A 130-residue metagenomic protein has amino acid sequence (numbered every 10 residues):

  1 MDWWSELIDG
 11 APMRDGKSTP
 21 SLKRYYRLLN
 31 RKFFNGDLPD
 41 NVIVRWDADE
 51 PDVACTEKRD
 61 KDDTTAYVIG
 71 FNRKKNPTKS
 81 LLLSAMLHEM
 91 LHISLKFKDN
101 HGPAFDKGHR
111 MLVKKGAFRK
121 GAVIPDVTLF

Functional and structural regions predicted by a protein language model:
M1-S84, I93-F130: Active-site-proximal or metal-binding-adjacent scaffold patches in catalytic folds
E89: Walker B catalytic acidic pair
